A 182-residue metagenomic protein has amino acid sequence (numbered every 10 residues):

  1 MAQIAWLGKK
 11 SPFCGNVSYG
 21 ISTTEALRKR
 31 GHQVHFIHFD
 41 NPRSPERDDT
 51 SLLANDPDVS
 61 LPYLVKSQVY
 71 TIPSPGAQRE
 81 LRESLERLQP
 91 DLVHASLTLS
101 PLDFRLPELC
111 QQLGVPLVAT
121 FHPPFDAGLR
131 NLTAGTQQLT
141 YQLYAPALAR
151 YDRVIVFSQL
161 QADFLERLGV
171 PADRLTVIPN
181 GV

Functional and structural regions predicted by a protein language model:
M1-S44: N-terminal subdomain of nucleotide-sugar transferases
D40, L160, G181: Carbohydrate-associated surface elements
D48-E83, A95: A short, charged, and often flexible helix/loop element on the N-terminal side of the glycosyltransferase catalytic
L85, Q89-V93: Proline-aspartate-enriched helix->loop->beta-strand connector
L92-V115, A119-D126: An aromatic- and histidine-rich active-site surface loop
L113-P116, Y151, A172-D173: A short helix->loop->beta-strand "cap" motif at the edges of active sites that frequently abuts
P116-V118, F125-R150: Nucleotide-sugar donor phosphate/pyrophosphate-binding loop at the beta->alpha transition of glycosyltransferases
A149-S158, T176-I178: A short beta-strand/loop micro-motif in the catalytic core of glycosyltransferases that engages the nucleotide-sugar
